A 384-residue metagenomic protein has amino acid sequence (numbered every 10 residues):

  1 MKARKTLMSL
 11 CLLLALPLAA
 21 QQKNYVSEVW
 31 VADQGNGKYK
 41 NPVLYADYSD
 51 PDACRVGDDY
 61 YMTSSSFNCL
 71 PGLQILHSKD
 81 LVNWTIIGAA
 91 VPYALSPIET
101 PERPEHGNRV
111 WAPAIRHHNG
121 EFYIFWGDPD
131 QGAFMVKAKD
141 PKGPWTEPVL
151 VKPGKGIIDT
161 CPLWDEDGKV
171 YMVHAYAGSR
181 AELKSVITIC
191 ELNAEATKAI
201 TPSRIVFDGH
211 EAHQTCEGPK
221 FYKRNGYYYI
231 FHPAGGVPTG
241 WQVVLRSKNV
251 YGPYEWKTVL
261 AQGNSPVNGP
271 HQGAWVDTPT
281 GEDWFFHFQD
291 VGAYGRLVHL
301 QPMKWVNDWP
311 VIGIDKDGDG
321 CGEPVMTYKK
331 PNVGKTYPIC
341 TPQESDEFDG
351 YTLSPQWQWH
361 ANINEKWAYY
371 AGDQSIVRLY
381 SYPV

Functional and structural regions predicted by a protein language model:
M1-L10: Bacterial N-terminal signal peptides that target proteins for export
C11-A20: Hydrophobic h-region of N-terminal signal peptides that target proteins for export in Gram-negative bacteria
Q21-V384: Carbohydrate-active catalytic/glycan-binding domains of CAZyme proteins, especially the secreted or lumenal ectodomains
